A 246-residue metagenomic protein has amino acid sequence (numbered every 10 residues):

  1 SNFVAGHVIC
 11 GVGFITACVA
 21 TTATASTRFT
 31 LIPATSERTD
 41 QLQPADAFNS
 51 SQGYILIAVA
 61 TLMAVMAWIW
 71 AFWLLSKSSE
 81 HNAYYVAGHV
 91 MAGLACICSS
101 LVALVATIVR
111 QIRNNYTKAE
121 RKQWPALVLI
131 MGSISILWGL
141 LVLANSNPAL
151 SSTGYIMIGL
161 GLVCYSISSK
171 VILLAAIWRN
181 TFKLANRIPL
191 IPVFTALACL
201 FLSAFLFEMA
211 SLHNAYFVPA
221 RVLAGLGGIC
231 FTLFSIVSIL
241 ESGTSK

Functional and structural regions predicted by a protein language model:
S1-T30, S51-S76, V86-Q111, Q123-N145 (+3 more regions): Alpha-helical transmembrane segments and immediately adjacent membrane-interfacial amphipathic helices
L31-A45, S245-K246: Non-transmembrane, juxtamembrane loop and terminal tail segments of multi-pass eukaryotic membrane proteins
E37-T39, Y116-K118, V237: Glycine-centered signal
N114-E120, N180-A185: Membrane-interface helix-boundary motifs at transmembrane edges
